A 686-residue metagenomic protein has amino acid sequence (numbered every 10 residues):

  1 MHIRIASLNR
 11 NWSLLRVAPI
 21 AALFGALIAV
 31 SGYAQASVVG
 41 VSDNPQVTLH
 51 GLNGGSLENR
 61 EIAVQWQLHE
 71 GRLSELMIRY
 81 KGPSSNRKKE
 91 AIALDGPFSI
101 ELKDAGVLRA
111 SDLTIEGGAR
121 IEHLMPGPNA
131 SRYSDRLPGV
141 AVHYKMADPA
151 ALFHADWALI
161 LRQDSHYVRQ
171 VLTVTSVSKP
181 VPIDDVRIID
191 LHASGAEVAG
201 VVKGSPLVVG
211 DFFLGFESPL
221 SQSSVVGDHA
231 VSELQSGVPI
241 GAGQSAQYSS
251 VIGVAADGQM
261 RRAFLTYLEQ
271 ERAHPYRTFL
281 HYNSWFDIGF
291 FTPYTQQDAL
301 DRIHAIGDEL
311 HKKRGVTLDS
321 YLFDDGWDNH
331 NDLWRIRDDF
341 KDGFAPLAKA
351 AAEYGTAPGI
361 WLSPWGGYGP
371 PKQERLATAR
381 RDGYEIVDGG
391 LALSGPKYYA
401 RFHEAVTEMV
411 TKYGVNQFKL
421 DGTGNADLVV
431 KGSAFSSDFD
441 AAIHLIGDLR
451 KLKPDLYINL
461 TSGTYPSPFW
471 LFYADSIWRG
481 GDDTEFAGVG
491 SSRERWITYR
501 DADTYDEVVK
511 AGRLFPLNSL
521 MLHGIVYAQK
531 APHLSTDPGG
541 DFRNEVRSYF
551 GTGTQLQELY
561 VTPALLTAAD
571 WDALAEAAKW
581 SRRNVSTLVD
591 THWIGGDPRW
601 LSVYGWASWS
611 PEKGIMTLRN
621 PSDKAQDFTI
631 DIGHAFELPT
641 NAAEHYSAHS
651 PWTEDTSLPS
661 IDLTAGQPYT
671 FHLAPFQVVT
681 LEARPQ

Functional and structural regions predicted by a protein language model:
L52-H143, E197: Acidic-aromatic substrate-binding/catalytic surfaces of carbohydrate-active enzymes
R60, G243, A442-E654, P668-T680: Active-site-proximal substrate-binding groove within the catalytic cores of carbohydrate-active enzymes
L68-G71, Y133-A193, W609-E612: Acidic, contiguous internal or C-terminal segments within carbohydrate-active enzymes that form a structured patch used
G237-A256, H672-R684: Short Pro-Gly-centered flexible turn/kink motifs
A255, Q259-L265, L280, L322-F323 (+3 more regions): Glycine-rich, aromatic-flanked loop segments that form ligand/cofactor-binding clefts across common enzyme folds
M260-S320, D324-D328: An acidic-aromatic substrate-binding cleft motif
N283-L300, W327-K341, Y384-R401, G424-F439: The substrate-binding groove and active-site-proximal loops of carbohydrate-active enzymes, especially glycoside
I288-P293, A357-Y413, G424: Active-site-adjacent "subsite" loops/lids of carbohydrate-active enzymes
